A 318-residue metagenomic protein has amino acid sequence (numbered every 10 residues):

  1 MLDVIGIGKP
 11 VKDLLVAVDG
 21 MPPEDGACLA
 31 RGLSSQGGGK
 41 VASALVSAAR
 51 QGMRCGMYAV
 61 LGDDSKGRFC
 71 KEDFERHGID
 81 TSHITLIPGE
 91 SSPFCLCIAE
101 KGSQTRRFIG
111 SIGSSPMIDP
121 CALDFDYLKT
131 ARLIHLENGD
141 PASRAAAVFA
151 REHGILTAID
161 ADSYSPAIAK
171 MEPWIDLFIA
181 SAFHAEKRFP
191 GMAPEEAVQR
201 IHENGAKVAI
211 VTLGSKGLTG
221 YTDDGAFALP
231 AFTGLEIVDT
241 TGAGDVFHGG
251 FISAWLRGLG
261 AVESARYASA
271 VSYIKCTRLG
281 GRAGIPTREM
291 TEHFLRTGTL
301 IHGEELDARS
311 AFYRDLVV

Functional and structural regions predicted by a protein language model:
M1-I5, L29, P194-V318: Conserved phosphate-binding/catalytic region of the ribokinase-like
M1-V60, S65-F69, R76, L306-V318: Glycine-rich phosphate/adenosyl-contacting loop at the front of the ribokinase-like
A49, E75, R151-E152, H202: Anion (oxyanion) recognition and catalysis
D73-G89: A glycine-rich helix N-cap at a beta->alpha junction
S82, L86, C97-L133: Conserved phosphate-binding/catalytic loop of the ribokinase/pfkB sugar-kinase fold
L133-Q199, G217: Conserved beta-alpha-beta core of the PfkB/ribokinase-like small-molecule kinase fold
